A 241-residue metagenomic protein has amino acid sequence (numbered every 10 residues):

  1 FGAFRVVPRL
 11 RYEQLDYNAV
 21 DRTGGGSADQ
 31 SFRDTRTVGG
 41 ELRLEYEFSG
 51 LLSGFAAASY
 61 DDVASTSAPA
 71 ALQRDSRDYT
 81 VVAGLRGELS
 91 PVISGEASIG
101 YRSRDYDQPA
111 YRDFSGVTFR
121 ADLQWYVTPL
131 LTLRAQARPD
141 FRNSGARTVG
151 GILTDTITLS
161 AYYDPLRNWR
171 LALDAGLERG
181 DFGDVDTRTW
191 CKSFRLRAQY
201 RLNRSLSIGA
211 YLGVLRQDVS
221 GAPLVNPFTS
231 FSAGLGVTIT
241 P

Functional and structural regions predicted by a protein language model:
F1-P241: Gram-negative and organellar
